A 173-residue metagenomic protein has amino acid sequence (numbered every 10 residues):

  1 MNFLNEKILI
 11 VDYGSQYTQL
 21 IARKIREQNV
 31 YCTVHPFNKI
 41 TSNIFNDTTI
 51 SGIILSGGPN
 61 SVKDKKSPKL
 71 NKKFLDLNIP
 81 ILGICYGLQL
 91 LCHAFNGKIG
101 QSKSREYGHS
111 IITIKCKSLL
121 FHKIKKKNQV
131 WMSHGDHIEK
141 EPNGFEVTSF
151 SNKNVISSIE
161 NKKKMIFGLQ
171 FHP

Functional and structural regions predicted by a protein language model:
M1-S51, N60-I84, A94-P173: Amide-donor transfer/coupling interface in amidating biosynthetic enzymes
I54-S56: Redox-cofactor binding/interface segments in oxidoreductases and associated redox assembly factors
Q89-C92: A conserved segment at the C-terminal end of the G1
